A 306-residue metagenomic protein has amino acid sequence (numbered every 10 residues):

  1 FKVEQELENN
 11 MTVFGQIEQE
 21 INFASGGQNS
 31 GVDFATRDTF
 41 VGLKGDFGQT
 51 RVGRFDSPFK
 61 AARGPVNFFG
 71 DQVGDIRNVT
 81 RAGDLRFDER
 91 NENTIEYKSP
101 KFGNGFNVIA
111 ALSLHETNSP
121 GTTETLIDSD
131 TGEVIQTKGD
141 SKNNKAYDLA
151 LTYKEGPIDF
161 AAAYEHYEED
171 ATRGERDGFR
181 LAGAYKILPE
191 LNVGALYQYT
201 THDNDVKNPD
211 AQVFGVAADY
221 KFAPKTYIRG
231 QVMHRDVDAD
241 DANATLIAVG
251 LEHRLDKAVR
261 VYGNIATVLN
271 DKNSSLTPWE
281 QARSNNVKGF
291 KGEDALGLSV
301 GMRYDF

Functional and structural regions predicted by a protein language model:
F1-H115, T152-G156, T267-N270: Outer membrane beta-barrel
E6-V13, F102-G105, E190, K225 (+2 more regions): Short loop/turn motifs that connect adjacent beta-strands in outer-membrane beta-barrel proteins
T12-F14, Q49-R51, N107-I109, D159-A161 (+5 more regions): Residue-level detector of the transmembrane beta-barrel scaffold of outer-membrane proteins
A24-Q28, A61-G64, T117-T122, E169-G174 (+3 more regions): Outer-membrane beta-barrel proteins
G31-D33, F68-V73, L126-S129, I247 (+1 more regions): Flexible, surface-exposed loop regions and adjacent strand-edge segments of Gram-negative outer-membrane beta-barrel
R77-R81, T131-I135, M233, Q281-N286: Extracytoplasmic loops and strand-loop junctions of Gram-negative outer membrane beta-barrel proteins
T137-H253, A266, Y304: Detector for outer-membrane/organellar transmembrane beta-barrel domains, recognizing the amphipathic beta-strand
V249, H253-L255, V259, F290-F306: Outer-membrane beta-barrel "beta-signal"
